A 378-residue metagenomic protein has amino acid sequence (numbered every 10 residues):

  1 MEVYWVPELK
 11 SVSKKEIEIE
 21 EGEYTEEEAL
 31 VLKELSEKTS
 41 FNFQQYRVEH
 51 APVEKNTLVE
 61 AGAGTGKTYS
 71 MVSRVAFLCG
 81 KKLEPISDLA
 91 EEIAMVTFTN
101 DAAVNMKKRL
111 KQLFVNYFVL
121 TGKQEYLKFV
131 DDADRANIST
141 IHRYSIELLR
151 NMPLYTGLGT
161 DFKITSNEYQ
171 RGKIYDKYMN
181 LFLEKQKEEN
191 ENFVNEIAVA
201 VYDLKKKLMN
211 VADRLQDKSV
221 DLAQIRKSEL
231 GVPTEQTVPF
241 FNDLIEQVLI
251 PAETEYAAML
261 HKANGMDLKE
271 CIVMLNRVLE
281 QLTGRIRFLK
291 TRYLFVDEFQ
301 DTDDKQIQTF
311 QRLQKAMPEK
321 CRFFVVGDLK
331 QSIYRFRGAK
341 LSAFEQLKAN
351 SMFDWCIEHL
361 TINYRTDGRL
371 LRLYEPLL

Functional and structural regions predicted by a protein language model:
M1-T156: P-loop NTPase Walker
G22-S70, A94-M95, A102, N137 (+4 more regions): Conserved helicase NTPase motor core
V48, D131-N137, P153-I245, I357-Y364 (+1 more regions): ATP-hydrolysis module of ASCE/P-loop NTPase motor domains, specifically the Walker B Asp-Glu catalytic pair
R74, N105-L113, Y144-N151, Q170-Y178 (+4 more regions): Alpha-helical scaffold elements adjacent to nucleotide-binding pockets in ATP/GTP-utilizing enzyme cores
F77, Q112, N116, K177-E184 (+3 more regions): A generic structural signal for well-ordered alpha-helical segments enriched in polar/charged residues
G80-S87, N116-Q124, K185-N190, T283-G284 (+1 more regions): Alpha-helix termini
E84-P85, A349-F353: Arginine/glycine-rich "motif VI" loop of SF2 helicases in the C-terminal RecA-like domain
R143, V199, D203, N210 (+2 more regions): Amphipathic alpha-helical interaction segments
